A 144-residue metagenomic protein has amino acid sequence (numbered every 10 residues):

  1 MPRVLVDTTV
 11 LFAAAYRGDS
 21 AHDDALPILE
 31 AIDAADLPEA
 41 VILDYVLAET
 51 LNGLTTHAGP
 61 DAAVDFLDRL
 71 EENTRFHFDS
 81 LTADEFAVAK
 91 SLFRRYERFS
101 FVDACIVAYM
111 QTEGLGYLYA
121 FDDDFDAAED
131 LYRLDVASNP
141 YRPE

Functional and structural regions predicted by a protein language model:
M1-S20: Metal-dependent nucleic-acid phosphoesterase active-site entry motif
R3, T112-E144: Acidic, PIN/NYN-like endoribonuclease modules and their adjacent C-terminal/linker elements
V4-V6, P27-H57, S80: PIN/NYN-family metal-dependent endoribonuclease catalytic core
F12, L51-N52, K90: Amphipathic alpha-helical segments within well-ordered protein domains
D36-A40, R75-F76, G114-G116: Short active-site oxyanion
T55-D68: Glycine/small-residue-rich phosphate/adenosyl-binding loop
T74-R95: Acidic catalytic patch
S100-Y117: Acidic, metal-associated active-site segment
